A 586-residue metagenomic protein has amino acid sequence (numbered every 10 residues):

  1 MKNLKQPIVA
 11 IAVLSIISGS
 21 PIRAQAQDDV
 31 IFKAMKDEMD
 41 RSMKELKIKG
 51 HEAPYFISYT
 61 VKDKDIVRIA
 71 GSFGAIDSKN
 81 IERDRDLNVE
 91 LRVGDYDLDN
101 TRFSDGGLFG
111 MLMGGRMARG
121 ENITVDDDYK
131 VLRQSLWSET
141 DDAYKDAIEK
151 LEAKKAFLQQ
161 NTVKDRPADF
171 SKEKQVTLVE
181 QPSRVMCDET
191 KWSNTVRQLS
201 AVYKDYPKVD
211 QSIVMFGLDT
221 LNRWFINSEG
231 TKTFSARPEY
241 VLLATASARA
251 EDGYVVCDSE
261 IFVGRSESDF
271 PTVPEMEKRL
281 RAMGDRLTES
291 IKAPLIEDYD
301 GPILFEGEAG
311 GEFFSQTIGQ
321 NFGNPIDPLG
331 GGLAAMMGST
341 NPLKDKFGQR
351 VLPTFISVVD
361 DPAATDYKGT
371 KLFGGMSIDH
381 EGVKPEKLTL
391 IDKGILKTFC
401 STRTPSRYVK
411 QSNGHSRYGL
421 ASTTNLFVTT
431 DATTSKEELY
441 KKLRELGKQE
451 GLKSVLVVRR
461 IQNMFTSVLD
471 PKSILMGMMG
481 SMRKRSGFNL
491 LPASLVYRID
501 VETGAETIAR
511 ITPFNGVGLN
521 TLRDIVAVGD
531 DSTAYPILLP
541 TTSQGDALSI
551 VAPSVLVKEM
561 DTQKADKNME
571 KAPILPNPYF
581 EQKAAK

Functional and structural regions predicted by a protein language model:
M1-Q6: Positively charged n-region of N-terminal signal peptides that target proteins for export
I8-V9, M39: N-terminal, helix-rich and Lys/Arg-enriched segments in bacterial and organellar proteins
V9-G19: Bacterial N-terminal signal peptides
V13, I22, T233, V256 (+2 more regions): Polar low-complexity intrinsically disordered regions enriched in Ser/Thr and small residues
I22-E381, D392-I395, N515-T521, V526-G529 (+1 more regions): Active-site bordering "gate/hinge" segments that shape substrate access to catalytic or cofactor-binding pockets
E381-K586: Long, low-charge, small-residue-enriched segments that form tightly packed helices used for assembly/packing
